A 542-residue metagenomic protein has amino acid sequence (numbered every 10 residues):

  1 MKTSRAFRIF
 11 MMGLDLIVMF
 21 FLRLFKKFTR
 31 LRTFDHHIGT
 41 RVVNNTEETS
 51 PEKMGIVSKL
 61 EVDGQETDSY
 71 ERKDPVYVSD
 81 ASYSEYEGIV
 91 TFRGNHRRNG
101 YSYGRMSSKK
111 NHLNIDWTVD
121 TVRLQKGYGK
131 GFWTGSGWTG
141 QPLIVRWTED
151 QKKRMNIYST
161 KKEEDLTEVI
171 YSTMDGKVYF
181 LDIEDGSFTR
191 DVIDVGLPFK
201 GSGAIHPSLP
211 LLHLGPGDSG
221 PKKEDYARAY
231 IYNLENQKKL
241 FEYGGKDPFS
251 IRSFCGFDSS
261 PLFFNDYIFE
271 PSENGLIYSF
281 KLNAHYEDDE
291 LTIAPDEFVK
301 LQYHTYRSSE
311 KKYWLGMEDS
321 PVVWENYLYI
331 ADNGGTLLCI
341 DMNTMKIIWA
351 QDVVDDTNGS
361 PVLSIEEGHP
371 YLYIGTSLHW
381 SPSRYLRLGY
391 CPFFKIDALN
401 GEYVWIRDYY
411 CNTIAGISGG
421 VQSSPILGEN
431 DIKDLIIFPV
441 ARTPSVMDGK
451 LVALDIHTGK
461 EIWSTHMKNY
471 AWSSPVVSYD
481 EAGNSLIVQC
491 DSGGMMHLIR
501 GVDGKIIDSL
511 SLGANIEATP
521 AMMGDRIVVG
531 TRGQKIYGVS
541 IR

Functional and structural regions predicted by a protein language model:
S4-V78, N99-W138, L143-L214, D218-F257 (+2 more regions): Extracytoplasmic/lumenal domain signature
Y83-M106: Predominantly extracellular/luminal regions of secreted and cell-surface proteins, especially disulfide-bonded
